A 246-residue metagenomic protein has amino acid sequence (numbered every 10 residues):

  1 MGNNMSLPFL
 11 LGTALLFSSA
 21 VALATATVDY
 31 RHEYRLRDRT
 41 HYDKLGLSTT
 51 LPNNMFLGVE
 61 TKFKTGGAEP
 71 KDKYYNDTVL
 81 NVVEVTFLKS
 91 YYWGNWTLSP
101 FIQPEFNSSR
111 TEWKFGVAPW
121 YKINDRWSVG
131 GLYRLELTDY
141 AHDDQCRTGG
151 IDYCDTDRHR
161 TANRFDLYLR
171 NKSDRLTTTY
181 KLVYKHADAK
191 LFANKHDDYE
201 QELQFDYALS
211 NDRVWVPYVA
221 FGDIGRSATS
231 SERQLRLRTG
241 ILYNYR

Functional and structural regions predicted by a protein language model:
M1-T27, R246: Cleavable N-terminal export/targeting peptides
A22-K73, L80: Short glycine/proline- and aromatic-enriched beta-strand/turn motifs that initiate or cap beta-hairpins
A26-V28, N53-V59, Y91-P100, D125-G131 (+4 more regions): Repeated loop/turn-to-beta-strand initiation elements of outer-membrane beta-barrel proteins
H32-D38, T61-G67, W93, I102-S108 (+5 more regions): Transmembrane beta-strands of outer-membrane beta-barrel pores
R35-R39, Y74-N81, N107-T111, I151-T161 (+2 more regions): Replace "Gram-negative outer membrane beta-barrel proteins" with "bacterial and organellar outer membrane beta-barrel
L45-T49, V85-Y91, V117-Y121, Y133 (+3 more regions): Residues on the lipid-exposed face of transmembrane beta-strands in outer-membrane beta-barrel proteins
T177-S231: Outer membrane beta-barrel transmembrane domains
E232-R246: Outer-membrane beta-barrel "beta-signal"
